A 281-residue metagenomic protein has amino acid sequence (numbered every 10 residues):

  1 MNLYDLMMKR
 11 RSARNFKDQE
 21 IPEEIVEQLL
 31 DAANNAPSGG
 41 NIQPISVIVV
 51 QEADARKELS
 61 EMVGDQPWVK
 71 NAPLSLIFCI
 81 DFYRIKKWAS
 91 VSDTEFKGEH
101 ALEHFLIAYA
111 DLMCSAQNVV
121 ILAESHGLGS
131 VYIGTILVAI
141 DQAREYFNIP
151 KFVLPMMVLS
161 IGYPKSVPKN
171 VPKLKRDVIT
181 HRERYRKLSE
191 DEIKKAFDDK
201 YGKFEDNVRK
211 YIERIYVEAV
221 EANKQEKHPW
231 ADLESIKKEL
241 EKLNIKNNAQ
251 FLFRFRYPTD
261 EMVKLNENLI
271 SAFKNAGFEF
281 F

Functional and structural regions predicted by a protein language model:
M1-F281: Acidic, surface-exposed loops and disordered segments
